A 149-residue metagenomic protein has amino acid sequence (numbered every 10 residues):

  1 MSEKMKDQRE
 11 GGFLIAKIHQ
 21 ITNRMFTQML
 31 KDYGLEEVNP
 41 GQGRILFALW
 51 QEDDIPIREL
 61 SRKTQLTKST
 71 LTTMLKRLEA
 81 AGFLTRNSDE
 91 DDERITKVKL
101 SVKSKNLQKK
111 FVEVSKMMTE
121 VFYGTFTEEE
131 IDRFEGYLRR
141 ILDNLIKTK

Functional and structural regions predicted by a protein language model:
M1-E36: N-terminal leader segment of winged-helix/HTH proteins
M1-K6, E128-K149: C-terminal regulatory/oligomerization modules of transcriptional regulators
D7, G11, G41-Q42, K103 (+1 more regions): N-terminal positioning helix adjacent to the helix-turn-helix/winged-helix DNA-binding module
H19, F47-Q51, V112: Short, locally clustered residues in the helix-turn-helix/winged-helix DNA-binding domain
R24-T70: N-terminal helix-turn-helix DNA-binding core of bacterial DNA-binding proteins
I57, L75-K76: Short, hydrophobic-biased segments on the C-terminal half of alpha helices that form "recognition helices"
K76-G136: Charged, amphipathic alpha-helical coiled-coil/dimerization segments
